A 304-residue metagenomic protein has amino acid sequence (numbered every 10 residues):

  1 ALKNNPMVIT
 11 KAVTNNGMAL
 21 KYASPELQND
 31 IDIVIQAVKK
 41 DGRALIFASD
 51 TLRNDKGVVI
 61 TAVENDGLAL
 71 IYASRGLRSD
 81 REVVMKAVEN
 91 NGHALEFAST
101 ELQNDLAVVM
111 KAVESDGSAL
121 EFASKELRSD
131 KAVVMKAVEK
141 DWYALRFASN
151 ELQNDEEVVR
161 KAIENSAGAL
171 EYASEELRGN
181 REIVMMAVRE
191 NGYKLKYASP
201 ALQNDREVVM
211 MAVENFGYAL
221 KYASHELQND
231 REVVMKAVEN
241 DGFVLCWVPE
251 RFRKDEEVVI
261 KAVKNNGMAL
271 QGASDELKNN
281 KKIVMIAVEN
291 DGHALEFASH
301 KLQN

Functional and structural regions predicted by a protein language model:
A1-N304: Non-catalytic tandem-repeat scaffold regions and their flanking low-complexity/translocation tails
